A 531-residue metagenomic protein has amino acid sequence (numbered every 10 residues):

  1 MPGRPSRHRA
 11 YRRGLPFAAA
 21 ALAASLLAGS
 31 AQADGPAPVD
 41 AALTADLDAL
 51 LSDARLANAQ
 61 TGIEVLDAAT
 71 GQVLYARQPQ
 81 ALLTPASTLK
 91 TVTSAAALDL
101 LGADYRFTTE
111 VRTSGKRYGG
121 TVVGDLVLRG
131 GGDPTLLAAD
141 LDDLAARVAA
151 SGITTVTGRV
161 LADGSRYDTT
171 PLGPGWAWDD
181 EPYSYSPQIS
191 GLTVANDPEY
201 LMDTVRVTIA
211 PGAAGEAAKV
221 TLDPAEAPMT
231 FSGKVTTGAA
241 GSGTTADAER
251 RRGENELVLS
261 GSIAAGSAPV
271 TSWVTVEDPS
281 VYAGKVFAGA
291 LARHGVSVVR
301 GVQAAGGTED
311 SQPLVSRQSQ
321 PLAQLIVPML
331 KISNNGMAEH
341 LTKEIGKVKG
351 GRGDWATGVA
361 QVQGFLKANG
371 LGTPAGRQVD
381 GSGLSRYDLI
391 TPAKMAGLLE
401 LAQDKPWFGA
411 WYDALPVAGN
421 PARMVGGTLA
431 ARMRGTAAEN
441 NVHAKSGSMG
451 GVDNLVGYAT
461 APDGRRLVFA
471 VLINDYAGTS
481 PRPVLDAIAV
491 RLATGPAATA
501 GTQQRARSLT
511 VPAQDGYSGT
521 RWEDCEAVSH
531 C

Functional and structural regions predicted by a protein language model:
M1-G35: Secretory targeting and sorting signals
D34-V39, A45, A49-L51, L100-G372 (+2 more regions): Conserved serine DD-peptidase/penicillin-binding transpeptidase domain and beta-lactam-recognizing active-site
L51-R77, Q303: A short, well-structured edge-of-sheet supersecondary motif
S52, L74-A76, L137, E339-C531: Small-residue-rich helix-loop
I63-V65, T109-V111, V456: Short beta-strand scaffold segments in enzyme catalytic cores
G71, K90-A97, V160, L192 (+5 more regions): Residue-level preference for non-acidic, small/hydrophobic
A76-A96, L101: Short active-site loop at a secondary-structure junction that contains or immediately precedes the catalytic residue(s)
Q78-L83, W273, S382-S385: A short glycine/serine-rich beta->alpha loop
